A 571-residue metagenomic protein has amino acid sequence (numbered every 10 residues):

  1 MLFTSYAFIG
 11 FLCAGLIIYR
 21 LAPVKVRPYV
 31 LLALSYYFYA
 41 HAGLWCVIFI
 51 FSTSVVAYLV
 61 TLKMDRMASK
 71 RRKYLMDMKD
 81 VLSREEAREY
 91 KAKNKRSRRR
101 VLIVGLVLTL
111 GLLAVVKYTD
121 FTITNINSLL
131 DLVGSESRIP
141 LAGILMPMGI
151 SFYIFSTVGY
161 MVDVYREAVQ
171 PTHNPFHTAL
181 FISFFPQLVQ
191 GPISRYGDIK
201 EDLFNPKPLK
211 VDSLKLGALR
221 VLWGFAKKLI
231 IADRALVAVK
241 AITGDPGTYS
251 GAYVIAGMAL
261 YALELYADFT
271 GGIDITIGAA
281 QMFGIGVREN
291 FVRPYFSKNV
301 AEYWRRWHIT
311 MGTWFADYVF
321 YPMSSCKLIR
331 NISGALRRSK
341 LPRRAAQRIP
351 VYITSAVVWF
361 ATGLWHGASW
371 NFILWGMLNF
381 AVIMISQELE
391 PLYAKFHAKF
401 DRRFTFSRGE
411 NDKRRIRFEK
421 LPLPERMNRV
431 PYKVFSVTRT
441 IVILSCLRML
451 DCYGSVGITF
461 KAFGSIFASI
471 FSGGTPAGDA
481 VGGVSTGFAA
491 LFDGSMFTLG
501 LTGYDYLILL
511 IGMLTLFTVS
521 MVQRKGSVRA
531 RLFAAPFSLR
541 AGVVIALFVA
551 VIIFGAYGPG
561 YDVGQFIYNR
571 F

Functional and structural regions predicted by a protein language model:
M1-R570: Membrane-embedded transmembrane alpha-helical bundles that form the catalytic cores of multi-pass lipid-modifying
